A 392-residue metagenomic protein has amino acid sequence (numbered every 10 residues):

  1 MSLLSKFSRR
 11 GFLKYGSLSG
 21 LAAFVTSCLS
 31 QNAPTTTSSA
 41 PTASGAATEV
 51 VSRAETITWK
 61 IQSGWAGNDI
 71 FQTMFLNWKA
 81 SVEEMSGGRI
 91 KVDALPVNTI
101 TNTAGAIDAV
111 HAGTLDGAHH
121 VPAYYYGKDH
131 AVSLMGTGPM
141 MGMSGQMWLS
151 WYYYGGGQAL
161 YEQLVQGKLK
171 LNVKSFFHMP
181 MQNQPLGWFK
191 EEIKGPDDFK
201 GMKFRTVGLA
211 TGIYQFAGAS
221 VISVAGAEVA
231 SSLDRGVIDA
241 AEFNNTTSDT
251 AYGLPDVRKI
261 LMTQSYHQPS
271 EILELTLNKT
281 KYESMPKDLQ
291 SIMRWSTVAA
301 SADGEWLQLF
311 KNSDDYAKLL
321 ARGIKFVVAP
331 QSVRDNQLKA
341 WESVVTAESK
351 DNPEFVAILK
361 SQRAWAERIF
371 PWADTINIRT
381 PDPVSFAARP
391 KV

Functional and structural regions predicted by a protein language model:
S2-W148, L171-V392: N-terminal secretory/targeting leader peptides
G145-Q163: A gly/proline- and charged-residue-enriched helix-loop-helix capping module
G167-L169: Glycine-rich flavin
